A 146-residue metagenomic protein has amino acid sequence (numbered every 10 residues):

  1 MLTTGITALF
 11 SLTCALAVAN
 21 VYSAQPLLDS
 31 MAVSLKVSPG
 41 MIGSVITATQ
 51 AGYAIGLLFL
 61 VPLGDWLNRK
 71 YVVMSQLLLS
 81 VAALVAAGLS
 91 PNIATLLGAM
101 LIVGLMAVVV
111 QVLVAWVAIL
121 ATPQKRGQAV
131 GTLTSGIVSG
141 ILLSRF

Functional and structural regions predicted by a protein language model:
L12-P39, L57: Extracytoplasmic
T13-C14, V18, L84, N92-G104: Helical-face signature of the major facilitator-like transporter fold
A17, I46-T49, Y53, S80 (+2 more regions): Structural signature of transmembrane alpha-helices in multi-pass secondary transporters
Y22, Q50-L58, V108, I141-L142: Residue-level signature of mid-helix packing/kink "hotspots" within the transmembrane helices of 12-pass Major
S34-L35, W66, W116-A121: Helix-to-coil boundary motifs at intracellular loop junctions of multi-pass secondary transporters
S38-I42, I46, V130: Juxtamembrane helix-start elements in MFS-like secondary transporters
I55-I93: Conserved MFS/SLC helix-loop-helix module at the cytosolic interface between two early adjacent transmembrane helices
A99-S135: Cytoplasmic helix-loop-helix junction between adjacent transmembrane helices in 12-TM secondary transporters
